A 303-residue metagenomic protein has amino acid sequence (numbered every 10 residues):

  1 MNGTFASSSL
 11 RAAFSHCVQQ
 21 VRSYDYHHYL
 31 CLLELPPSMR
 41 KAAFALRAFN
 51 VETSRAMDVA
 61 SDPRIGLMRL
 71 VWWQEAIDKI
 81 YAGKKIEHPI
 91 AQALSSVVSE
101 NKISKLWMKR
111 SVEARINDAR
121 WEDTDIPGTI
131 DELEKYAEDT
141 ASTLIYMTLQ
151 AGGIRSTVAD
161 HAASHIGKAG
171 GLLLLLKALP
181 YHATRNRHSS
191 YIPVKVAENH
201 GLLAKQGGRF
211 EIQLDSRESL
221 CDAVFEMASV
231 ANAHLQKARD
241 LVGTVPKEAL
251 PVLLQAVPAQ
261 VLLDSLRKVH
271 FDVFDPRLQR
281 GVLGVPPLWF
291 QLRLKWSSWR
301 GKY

Functional and structural regions predicted by a protein language model:
M1-V97, S104, M108-R115, A137-Y146 (+2 more regions): Catalytic cores of Mg2+-dependent Asp-rich isoprenoid enzymes
I116-E132, Q213-S216: Acidic/His metal-coordination segments adjacent to aromatic residues that form catalytic metal sites in metalloenzymes
T129-L133, I154-S164: Short pre-active-site segment immediately N-terminal to the catalytic Zn-binding motif
